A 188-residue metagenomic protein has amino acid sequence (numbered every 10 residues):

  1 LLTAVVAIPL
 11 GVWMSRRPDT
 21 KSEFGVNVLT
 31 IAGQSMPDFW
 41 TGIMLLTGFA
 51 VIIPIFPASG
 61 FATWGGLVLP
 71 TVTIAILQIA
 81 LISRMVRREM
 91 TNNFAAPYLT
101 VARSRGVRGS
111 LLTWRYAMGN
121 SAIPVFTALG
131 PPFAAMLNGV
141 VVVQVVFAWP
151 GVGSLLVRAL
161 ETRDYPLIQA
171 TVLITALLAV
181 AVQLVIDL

Functional and structural regions predicted by a protein language model:
L1-S22, V51, F61-L188: Alpha-helical transmembrane segments of integral membrane proteins, especially multi-pass inner/plasma-membrane
V6-L45: Cytoplasmic-entry segments and transmembrane alpha-helices of multi-pass inner-membrane transporters
D38-G60: Extracellular/periplasmic helix-loop junction at the C-terminal end of a transmembrane helix in multi-pass membrane
